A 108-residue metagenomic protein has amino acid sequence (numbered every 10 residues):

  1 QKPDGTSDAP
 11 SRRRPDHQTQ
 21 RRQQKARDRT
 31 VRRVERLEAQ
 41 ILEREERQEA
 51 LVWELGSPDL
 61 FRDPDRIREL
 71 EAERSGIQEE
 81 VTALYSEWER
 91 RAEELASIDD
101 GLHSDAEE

Functional and structural regions predicted by a protein language model:
Q1-E108: Charged, heptad-repeat coiled-coil alpha-helices that serve as long linker/dimerization "arms" in large NTP-dependent
